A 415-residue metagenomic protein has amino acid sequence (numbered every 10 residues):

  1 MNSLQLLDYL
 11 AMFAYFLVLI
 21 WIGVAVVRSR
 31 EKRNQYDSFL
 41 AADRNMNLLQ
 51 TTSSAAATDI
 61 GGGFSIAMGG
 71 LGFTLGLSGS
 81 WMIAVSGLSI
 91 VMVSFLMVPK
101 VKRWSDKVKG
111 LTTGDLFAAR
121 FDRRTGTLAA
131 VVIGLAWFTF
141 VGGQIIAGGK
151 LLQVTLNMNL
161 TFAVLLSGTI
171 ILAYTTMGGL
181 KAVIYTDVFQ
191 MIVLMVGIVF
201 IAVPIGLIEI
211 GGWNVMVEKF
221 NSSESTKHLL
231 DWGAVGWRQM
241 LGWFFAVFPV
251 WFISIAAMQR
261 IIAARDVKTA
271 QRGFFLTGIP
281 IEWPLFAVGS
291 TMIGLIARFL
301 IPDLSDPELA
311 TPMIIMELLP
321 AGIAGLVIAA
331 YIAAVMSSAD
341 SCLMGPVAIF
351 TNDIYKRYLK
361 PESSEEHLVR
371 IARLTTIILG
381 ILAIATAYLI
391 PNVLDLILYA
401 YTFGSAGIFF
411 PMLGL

Functional and structural regions predicted by a protein language model:
M1-L415: Membrane-embedded helix-loop-helix hairpins and adjacent transmembrane boundary segments in multi-pass transporters
